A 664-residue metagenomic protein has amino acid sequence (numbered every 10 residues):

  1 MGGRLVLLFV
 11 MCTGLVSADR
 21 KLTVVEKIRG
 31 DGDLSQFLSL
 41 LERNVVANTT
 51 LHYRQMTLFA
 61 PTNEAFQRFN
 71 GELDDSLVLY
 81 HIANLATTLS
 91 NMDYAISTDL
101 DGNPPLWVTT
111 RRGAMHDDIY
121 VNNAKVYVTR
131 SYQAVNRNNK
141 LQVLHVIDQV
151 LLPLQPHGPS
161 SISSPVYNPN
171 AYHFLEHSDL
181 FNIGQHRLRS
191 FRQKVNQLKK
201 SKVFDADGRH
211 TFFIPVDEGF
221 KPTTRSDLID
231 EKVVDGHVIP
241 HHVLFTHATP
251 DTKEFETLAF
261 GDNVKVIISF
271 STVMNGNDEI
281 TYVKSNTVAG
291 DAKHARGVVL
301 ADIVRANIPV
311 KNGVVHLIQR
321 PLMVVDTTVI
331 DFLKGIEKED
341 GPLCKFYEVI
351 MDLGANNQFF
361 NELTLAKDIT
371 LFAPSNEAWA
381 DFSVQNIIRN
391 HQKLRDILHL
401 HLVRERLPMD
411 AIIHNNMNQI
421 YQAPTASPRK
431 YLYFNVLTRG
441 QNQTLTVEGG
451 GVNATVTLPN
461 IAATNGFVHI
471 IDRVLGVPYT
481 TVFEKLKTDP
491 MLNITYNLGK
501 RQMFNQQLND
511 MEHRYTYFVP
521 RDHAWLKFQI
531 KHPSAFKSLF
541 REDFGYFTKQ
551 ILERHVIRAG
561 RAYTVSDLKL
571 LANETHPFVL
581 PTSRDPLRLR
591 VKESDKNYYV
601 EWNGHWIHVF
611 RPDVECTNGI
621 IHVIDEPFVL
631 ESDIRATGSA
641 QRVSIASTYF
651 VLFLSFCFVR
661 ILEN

Functional and structural regions predicted by a protein language model:
G2-L5, C12-N664: Mature, structured domains of secreted/extracytosolic soluble proteins
